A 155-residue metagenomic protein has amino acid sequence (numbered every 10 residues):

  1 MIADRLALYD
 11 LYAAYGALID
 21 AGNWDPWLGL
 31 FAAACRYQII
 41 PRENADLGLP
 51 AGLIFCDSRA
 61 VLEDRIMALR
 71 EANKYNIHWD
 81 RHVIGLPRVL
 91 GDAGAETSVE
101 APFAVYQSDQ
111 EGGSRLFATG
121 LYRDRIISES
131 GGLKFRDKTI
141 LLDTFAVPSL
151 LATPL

Functional and structural regions predicted by a protein language model:
M1-A33: Short, low-complexity N-terminal intrinsically disordered segments enriched in polar/charged residues
M1-D4, H78, R115: Residue-level recognition of alpha-helical structural elements
L6-Y9, L18, L53, A60 (+1 more regions): A generic "alpha-helical surface" signal
Y15, W27, L62, V99 (+1 more regions): Hydrophobic pocket/interface hotspot
Y15-A17, R70-I77, Q110-G113: Short helix-to-loop capping/linker segments positioned immediately adjacent to catalytic or ligand/cofactor-binding
A33-P102: A solvent-exposed, acidic/Ser-Thr-rich amphipathic alpha-helical stretch
D80-V83, R88-L155: A beta-strand edge to alpha-helix "cap/lid" segment located at domain peripheries
